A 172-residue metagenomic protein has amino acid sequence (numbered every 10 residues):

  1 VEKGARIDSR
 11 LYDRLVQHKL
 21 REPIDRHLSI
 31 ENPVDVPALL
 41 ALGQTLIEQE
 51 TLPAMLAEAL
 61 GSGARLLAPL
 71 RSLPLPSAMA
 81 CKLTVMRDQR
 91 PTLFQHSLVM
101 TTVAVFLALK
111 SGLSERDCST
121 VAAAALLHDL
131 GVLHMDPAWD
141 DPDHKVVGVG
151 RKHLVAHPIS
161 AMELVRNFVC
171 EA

Functional and structural regions predicted by a protein language model:
V1-H27: N-terminal accessory interaction module
D25-E171: Acidic/His-rich, divalent-metal-binding segments that scaffold phosphate/diphosphate chemistry
